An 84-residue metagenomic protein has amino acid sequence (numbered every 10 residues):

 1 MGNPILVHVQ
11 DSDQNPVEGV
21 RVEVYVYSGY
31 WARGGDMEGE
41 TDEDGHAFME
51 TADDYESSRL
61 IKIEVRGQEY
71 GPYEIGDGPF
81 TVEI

Functional and structural regions predicted by a protein language model:
M1-N15, G29-G34, Y73-I84: Beta-strand-rich domain onsets/edges
P16-G19, Y55-E56: Short proline/glycine-enriched turn/loop motifs at strand-loop junctions of beta-rich domains
G19, E38-E40, E50, P72: Residue-level detector of high-confidence beta-strand sites
V20-Y27: Hydrophobic beta-strand segments
Y30-F48: Short, acidic Ser/Thr/Gly-rich low-complexity loop/linker segments typical of extracellular and cell-surface proteins
E40-D42, D54-E56, I75-D77: Surface-exposed coil/turn segments at beta-strand junctions on protein surfaces, enriched
H46-L60: Short Pro-Gly-centered beta-turn/loop motif in secreted/extracellular proteins
K62-G71: Enriched for extracellular/lumenal, surface-exposed ectodomains of secreted and cell-surface proteins
